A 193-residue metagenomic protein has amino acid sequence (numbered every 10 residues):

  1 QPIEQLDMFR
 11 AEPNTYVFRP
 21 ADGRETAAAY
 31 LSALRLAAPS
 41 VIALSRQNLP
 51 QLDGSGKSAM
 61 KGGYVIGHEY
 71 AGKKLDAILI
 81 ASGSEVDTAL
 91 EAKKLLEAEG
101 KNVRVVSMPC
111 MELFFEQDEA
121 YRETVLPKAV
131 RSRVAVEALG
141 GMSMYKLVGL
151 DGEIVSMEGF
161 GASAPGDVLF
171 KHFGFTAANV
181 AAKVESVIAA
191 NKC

Functional and structural regions predicted by a protein language model:
Q1-P2, E25-T26, L34-C193: Thiamine diphosphate
M8-A11: Hydrophobic, small-residue-rich alpha-helical packing segments that form membrane-like cores
P13-Y16, G140: Mobile "lid/hinge" segments at catalytic clefts and subdomain interfaces of large enzymes
T15-V17, A77-I78: Short active-site oxyanion
A21: TRNA-recognition modules of translation machinery and tRNA-sensing kinases, especially anticodon-binding
